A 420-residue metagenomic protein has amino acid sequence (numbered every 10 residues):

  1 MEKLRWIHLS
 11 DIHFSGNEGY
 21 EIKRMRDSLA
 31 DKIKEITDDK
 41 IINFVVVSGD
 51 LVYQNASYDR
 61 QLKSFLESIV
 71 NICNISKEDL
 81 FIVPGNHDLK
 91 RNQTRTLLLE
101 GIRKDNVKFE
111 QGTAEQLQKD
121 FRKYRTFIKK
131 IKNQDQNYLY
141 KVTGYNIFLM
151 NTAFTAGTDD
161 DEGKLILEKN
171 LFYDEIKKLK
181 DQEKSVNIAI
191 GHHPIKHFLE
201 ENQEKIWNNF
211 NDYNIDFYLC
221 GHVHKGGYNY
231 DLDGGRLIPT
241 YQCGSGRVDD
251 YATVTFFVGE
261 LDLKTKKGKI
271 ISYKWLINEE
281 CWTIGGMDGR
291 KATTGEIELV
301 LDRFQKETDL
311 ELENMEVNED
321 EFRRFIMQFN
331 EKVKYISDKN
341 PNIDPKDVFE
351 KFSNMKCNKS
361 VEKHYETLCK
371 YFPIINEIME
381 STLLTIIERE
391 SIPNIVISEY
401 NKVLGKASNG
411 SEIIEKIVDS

Functional and structural regions predicted by a protein language model:
M1-I7, N137-L149, L232-I238: Beta-strand-turn-beta hairpins that frame and shape the catalytic cleft of phosphate-ester-processing enzymes
M1-Q61, I69-N71, I75-E78, D174-K177 (+1 more regions): N-terminal active-site segment of His-dependent metallophosphoesterases
H8-S10, N43-D50, E78-N86, I188-H192 (+2 more regions): Active-site neighborhood of phospho(di)ester-bond hydrolases with catalytic His/Asp-centered motifs
I12, F154-F217: Active-site-proximal segments of metal-dependent phosphoesterases and phosphodiesterases across multiple
H13-E18, V52-A56, P84-L97, G157-T158 (+3 more regions): Active-site environment of divalent metal-dependent phosphoester hydrolases
K63-I166: Extended active-site neighborhood of metal-dependent phosphoesterases/phosphodiesterases
L199-I270: Conserved beta-sheet core of the metallophosphoesterase superfamily
L261-N409: A short C-terminal boundary segment appended to hydrolase-like catalytic domains
